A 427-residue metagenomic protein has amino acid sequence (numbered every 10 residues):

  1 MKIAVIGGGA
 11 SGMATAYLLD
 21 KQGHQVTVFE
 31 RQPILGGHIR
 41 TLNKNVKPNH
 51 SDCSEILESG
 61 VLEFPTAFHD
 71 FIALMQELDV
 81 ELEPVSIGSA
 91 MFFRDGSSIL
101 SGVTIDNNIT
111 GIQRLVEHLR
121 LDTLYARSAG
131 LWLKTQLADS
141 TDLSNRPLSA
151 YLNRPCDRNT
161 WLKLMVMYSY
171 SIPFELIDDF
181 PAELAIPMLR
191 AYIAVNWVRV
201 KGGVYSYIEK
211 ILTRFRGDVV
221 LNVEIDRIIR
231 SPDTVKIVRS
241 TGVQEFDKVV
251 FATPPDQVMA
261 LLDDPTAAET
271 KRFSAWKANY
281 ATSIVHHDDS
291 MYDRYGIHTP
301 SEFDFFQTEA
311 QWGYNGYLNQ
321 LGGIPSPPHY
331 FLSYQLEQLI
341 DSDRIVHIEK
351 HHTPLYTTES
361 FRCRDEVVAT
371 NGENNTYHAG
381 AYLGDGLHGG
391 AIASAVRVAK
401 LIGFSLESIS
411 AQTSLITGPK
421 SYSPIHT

Functional and structural regions predicted by a protein language model:
K2-V28: N-terminal Rossmann-like FAD-binding beta1-loop-alpha1 element of flavoenzymes
S11, I34, D256: Conserved Rossmann-like nucleotide-cofactor binding loop
D20-V46: Glycine-rich FAD pyrophosphate-binding loop
Q22, D226-R227, P232-H352: Mid-domain catalytic core of redox enzymes that form a hydrophobic substrate pocket/lid adjacent to a catalytic redox
L42-I72: N-terminal glycine-rich dinucleotide-binding loop that anchors FAD/FMN and/or NAD(P) in oxidoreductases
H69-D178: Mobile amphipathic helical/loop "lid" adjacent to a hydrophobic cofactor/ligand pocket
A185-S240, Q244: Helical element adjacent to the flavin cofactor pocket in flavoenzyme catalytic cores
Q311-T427: Conserved flavin/dinucleotide-binding core of flavoenzymes
